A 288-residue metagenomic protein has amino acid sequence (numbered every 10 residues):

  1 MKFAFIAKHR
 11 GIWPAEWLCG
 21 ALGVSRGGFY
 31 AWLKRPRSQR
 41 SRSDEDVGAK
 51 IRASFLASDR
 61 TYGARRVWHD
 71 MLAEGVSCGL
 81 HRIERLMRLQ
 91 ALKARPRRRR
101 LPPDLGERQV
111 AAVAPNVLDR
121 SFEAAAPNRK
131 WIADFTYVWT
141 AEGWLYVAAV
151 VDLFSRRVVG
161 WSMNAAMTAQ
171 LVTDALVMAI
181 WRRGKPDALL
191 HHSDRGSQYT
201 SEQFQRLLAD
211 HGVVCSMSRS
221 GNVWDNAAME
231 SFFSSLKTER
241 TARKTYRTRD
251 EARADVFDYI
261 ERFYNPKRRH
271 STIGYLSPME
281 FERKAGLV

Functional and structural regions predicted by a protein language model:
M1-V288: Charged DNA-binding/catalytic regions of mobile-element recombinases
